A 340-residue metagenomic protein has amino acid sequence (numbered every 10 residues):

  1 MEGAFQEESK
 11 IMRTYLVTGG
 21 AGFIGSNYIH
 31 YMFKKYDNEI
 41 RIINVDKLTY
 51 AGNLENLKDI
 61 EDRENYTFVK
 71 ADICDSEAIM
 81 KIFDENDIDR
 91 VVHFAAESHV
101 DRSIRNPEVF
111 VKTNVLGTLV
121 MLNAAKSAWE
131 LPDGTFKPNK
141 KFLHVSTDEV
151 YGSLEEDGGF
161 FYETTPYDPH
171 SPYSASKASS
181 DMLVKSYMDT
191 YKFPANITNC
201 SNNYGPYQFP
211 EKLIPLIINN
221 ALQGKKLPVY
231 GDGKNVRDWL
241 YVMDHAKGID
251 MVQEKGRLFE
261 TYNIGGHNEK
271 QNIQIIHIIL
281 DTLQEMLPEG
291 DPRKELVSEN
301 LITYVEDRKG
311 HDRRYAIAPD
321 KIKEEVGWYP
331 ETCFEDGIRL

Functional and structural regions predicted by a protein language model:
M1-N203, M243, Q253, T282 (+1 more regions): N-terminal Rossmann-like NAD(P)+-binding domain of SDR-like oxidoreductases, especially those catalyzing
G3-F5, N27-Y31, K35, I42 (+3 more regions): C-terminal substrate-binding subdomain of Rossmann-fold SDR/epimerase-dehydratase oxidoreductases
Y28, N53-N56, N106, F209-L213 (+2 more regions): Residues at alpha-helix caps and immediate loop-helix transition turns in enzyme cores, especially N- and C-cap
I60, D157, P210-I218: A glycine/serine/threonine-rich, flexible loop-to-helix segment that serves as the NAD(P) cofactor-binding "lid"
K141, K177, K212, K321-K323: A general lysine-centric signal
G205, F209, D238-Y241: Active-site helix-initiating loop/hinge in glycosyltransferases
